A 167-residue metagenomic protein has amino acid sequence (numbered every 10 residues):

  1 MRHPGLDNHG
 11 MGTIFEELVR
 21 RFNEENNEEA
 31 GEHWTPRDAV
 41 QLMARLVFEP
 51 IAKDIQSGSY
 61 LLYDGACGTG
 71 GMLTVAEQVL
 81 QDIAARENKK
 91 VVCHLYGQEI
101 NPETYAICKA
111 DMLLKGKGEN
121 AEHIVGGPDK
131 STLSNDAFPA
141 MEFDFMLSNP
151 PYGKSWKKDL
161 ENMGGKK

Functional and structural regions predicted by a protein language model:
M1-N26, A30: Long recognition/docking surfaces used for binding and targeting
A30-S148, G153-S155: Conserved S-adenosyl-L-methionine
Y152-K167: Mobile active-site "lid"/loop adjacent to the S-adenosyl-L-methionine
